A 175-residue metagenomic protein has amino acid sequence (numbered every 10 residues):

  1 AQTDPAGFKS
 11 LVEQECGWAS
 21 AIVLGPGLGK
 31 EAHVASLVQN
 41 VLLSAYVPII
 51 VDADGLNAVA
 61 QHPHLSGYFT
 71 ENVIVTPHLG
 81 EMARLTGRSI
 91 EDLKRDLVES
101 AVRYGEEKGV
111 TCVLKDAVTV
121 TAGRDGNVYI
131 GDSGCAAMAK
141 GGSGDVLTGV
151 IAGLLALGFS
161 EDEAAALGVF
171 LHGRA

Functional and structural regions predicted by a protein language model:
A1-Q2, G27-L28, G141, L154 (+1 more regions): Hydrophobic alpha-helical scaffolding
A1-S133: Glycine-rich phosphate/dinucleotide-binding loop and adjoining beta-alpha-beta core of small-molecule
G87-I90, A136, I151-A152, A156: A broad detector of the eukaryotic-type serine/threonine protein kinase catalytic domain
I130-G142: Short pre-catalytic strand/loop immediately N-terminal to key active-site residues, enriched for Gly-Thr
T148-A175: Conserved post-catalytic alpha-helical subdomain immediately downstream of the catalytic base and nucleotide-binding
